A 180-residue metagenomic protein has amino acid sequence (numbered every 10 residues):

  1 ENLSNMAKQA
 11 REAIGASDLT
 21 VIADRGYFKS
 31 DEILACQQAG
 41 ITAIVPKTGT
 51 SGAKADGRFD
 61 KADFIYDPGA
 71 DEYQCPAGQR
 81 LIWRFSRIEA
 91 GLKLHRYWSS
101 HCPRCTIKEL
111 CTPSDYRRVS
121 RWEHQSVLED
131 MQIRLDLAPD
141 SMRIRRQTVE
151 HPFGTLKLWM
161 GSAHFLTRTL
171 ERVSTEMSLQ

Functional and structural regions predicted by a protein language model:
E1-Q180: Anion-binding and metal-coordination hotspots
